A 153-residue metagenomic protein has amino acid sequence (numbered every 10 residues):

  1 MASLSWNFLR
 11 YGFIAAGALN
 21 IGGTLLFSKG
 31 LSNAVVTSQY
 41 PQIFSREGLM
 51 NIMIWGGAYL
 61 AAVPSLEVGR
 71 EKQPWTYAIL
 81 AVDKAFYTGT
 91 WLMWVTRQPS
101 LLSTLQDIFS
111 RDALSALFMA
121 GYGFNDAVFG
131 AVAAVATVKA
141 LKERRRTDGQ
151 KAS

Functional and structural regions predicted by a protein language model:
M1-N20, S153: Cytosolic juxtamembrane helix and N-cap/initiation of the first transmembrane helix
A18-L25, I43-V68, A81-G89: Core segments of alpha-helical transmembrane spans in multipass integral membrane proteins
F27-T37, S65-V68, M93-T96: Juxtamembrane "helix-exit" motif on the non-cytosolic side of transmembrane helices
S32-I43, T104-F109: Membrane-interface interhelical loops and short amphipathic "cap" helices that link adjacent transmembrane segments
W55-A61, F124-A136: Hydrophobic cores of alpha-helical transmembrane segments in multi-pass inner/ER membrane proteins, independent
G69-S100: Mid-chain, well-packed structural core segment of small domains
F109-V128: Individual transmembrane alpha-helices with interfacial aromatic-anchor signatures
A134-A152: Cytosolic juxtamembrane helix at the C-terminal end of the final transmembrane segment
